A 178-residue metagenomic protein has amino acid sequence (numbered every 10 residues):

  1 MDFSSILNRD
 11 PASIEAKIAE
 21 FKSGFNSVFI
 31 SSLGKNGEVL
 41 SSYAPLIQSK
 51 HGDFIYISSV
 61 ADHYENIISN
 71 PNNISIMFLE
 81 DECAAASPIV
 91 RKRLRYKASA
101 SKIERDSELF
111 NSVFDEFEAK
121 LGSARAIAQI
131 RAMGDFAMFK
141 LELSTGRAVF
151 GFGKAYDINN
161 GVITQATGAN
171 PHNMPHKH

Functional and structural regions predicted by a protein language model:
D2-P11, S112-K120, A124-H178: C-terminal edge-of-domain segments
D2-S69: An N-terminal domain-cap segment
S4, L33, D62-K120, M133 (+1 more regions): Short, structured beta-strand-loop surface elements
F25, S41, R91-R93, F136: Sequence-level motif detector for i,i+2 pairs with an aromatic at +2
F29, K97-S99, E142: Residues located in well-ordered beta-strands
S41-Y43, R93-K97, A155-D157: Well-ordered beta-strand positions in beta-sheet-rich domains
D53-F54, I74, G146: Hydrophobic residues embedded in beta-strands of well-ordered beta-sheets
